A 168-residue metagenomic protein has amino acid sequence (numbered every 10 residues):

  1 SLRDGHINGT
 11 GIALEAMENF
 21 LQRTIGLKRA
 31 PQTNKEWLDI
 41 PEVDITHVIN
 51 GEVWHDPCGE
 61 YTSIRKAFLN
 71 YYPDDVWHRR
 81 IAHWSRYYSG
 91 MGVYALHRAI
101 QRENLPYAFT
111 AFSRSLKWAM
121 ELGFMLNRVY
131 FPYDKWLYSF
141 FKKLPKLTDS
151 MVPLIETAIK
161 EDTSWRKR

Functional and structural regions predicted by a protein language model:
S1-Q101, T148-P153: Conserved NTP/Mg2+-binding pocket subregion across the NTase superfamily
Y88, W118-L122, L144: Alpha-helical transition-metal enzyme core signature, strongest for iron centers
G90, Y94, T110-S113, K117: Internal, well-ordered alpha-helical scaffold/interface segments that support domain packing or protein-protein contacts
V93-R102, M120-R128: Acidic catalytic cores of enzymes that act on phosphate-bearing nucleotides/polynucleotides
N104-F109: Solenoid-repeat scaffolds in large eukaryotic assemblies
F112, L116, Y130, D134-I155: Small-residue-rich helix-loop
R128-Y130, K160: Acidic/His metal-coordination segments adjacent to aromatic residues that form catalytic metal sites in metalloenzymes
V152-R168: C-terminal amphipathic alpha-helical interaction region
